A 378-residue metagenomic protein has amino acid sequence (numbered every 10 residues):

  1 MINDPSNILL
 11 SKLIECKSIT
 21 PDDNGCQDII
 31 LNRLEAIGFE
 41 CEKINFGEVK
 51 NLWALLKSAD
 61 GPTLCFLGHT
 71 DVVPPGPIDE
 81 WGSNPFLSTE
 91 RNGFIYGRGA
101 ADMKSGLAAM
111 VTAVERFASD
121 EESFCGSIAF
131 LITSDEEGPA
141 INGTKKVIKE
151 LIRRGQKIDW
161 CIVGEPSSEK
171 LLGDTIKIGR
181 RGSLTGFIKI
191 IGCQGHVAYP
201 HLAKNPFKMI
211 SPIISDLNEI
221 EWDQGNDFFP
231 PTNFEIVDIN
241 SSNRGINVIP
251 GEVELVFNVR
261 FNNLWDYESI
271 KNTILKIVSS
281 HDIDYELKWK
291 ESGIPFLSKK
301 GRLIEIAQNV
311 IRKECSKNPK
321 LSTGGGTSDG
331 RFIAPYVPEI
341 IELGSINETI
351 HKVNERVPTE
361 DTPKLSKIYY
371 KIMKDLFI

Functional and structural regions predicted by a protein language model:
M1-G76, E252-V256, I270-T273, T359-K364: N-terminal helical capping/dimerization or prosegment-like subdomains of hydrolases acting on amide or phosphate bonds
K12, T112-S119, P212-E219, K371-K374: Short glycine/serine- and small hydrophobic-enriched flexible loop segments
E42, C315-F377: Zn-dependent metallopeptidase/amidohydrolase metal-coordination segment
T63-A129, R154, D361-K364: Active-site metal-coordination/substrate-binding segment of hydrolases, especially metallo-dependent peptidases
M103-G179: Acidic/histidine-rich catalytic neighborhood of metal-dependent amide-processing enzymes
E150-H281, Y285-G293: Midchain, well-structured core segments that form catalytic/ion-binding scaffolds
S215-W222, P295-Y336, I340: Active-site-adjacent substrate-binding region of metalloamidase/peptidase-like peptide-processing proteins
